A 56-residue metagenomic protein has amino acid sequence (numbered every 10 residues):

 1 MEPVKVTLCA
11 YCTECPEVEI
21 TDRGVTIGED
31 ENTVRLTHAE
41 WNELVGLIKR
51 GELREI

Functional and structural regions predicted by a protein language model:
M1-I56: Positively charged, low-complexity terminal tracts and the immediately adjacent first secondary-structure elements
